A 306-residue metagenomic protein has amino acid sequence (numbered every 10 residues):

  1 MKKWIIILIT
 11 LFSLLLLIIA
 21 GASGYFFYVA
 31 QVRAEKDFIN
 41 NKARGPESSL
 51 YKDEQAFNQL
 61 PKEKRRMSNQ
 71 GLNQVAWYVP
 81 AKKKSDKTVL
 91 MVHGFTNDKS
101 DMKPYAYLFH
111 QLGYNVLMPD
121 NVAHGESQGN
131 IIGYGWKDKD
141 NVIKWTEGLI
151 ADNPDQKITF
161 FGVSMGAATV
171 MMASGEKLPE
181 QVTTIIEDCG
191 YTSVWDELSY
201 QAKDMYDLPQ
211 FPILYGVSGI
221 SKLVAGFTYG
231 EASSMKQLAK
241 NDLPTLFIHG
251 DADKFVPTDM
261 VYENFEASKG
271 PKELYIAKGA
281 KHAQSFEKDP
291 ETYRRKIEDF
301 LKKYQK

Functional and structural regions predicted by a protein language model:
L16-S68: An N-terminal hydrophobic leader/cap segment in hydrolases
F95-L108, N121: The serine-hydrolase catalytic nucleophile loop
Y105, S234, L243, P257-E266: Short alpha-helix in the alpha/beta-hydrolase fold that links the catalytic acid
F109-Q128: Conserved alpha/beta-hydrolase
I132-N153: Alpha/beta-hydrolase active-site loop
M172-F227: Hydrolase active-site cap/lid region
K240-D242, F247-H249, D253: Short beta-strand/loop motif that positions the catalytic acidic residue of the alpha/beta-hydrolase fold
K288-K306: Catalytic active-site module of serine/aspartate enzymes centered on a nucleophile-bearing elbow/loop
